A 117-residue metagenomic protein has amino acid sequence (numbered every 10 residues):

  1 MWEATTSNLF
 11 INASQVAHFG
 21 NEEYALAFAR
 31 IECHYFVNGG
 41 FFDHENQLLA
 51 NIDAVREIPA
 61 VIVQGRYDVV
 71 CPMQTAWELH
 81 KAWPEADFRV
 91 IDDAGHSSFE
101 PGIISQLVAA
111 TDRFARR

Functional and structural regions predicted by a protein language model:
M1-N51, I58: Alpha/beta-hydrolase
E32, D68, L79: Hydrophobic, well-ordered secondary-structure elements that form the walls of internal hydrophobic environments
L49-D53, E78-L79: Short, flexible, glycine/charge-rich loop motifs used to bind or transfer phosphoryl groups or to couple energy/partner
D53-E57, A82-W83: Short, conserved loop/helix-junction motifs that constitute active-site signature segments in enzyme catalytic cores
V55-R56, I62-Q64, D68: Short beta-strand/loop motif that positions the catalytic acidic residue of the alpha/beta-hydrolase fold
V69-T75: Conserved alpha/beta-hydrolase "acid-adjacent" motif
W77-E78, W83-E85: C-terminal structured "cap/appendage" subdomains that terminate the fold
A86-R117: Catalytic active-site module of serine/aspartate enzymes centered on a nucleophile-bearing elbow/loop
